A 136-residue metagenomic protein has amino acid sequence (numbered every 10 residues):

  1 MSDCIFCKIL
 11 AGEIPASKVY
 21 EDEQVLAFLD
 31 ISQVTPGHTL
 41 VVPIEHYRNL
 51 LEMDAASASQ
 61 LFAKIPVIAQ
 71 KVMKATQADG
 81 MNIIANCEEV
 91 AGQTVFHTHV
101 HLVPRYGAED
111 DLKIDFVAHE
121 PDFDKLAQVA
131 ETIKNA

Functional and structural regions predicted by a protein language model:
M1-A136: HIT superfamily nucleotide-processing domains
